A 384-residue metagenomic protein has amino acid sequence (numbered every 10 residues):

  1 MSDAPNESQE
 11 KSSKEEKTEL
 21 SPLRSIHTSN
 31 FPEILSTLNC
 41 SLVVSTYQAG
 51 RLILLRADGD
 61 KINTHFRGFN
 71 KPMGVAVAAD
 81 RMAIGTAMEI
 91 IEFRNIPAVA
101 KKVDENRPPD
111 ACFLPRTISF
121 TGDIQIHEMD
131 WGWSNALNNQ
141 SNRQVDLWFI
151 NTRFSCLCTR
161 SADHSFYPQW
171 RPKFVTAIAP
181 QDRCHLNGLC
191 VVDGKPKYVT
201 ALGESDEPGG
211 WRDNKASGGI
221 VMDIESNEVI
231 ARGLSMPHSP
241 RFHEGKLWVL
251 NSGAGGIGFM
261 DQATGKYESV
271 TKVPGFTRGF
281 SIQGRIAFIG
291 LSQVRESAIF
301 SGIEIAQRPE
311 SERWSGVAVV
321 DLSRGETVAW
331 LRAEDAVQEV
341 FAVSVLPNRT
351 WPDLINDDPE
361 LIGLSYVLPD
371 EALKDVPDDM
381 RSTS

Functional and structural regions predicted by a protein language model:
I26-F31, L234-L322: Loop/turn-rich, solvent-exposed surfaces of beta-rich toroidal or solenoidal domains
I26-L38, F69-R81, S119-A136, Q140-N142 (+5 more regions): Beta-rich, blade/repeat-based domains predominating in secreted/periplasmic proteins but also intracellular
I26-N39, E92-E105, V199-A216, G290-E312 (+2 more regions): Short, conserved, GDST-rich strand-edge loop motifs in beta-rich repeat architectures
V44-Y47, A83-E89, W131, L147-R153 (+8 more regions): Conserved beta-strand positions in repeat-built beta-propeller and related beta-rich domains
A57-G59, I96, S161-H164, D223-S226 (+2 more regions): Short loop/turn segments that connect beta-strands within beta-propeller blades
D60-W133: Blade-loop segments of beta-propeller domains
K101-G122, S165-C184, E228-V229, W330-P347 (+1 more regions): Surface-exposed loop and turn segments in beta-propeller and other repeat-based domains that flank or scaffold
W314-G316, L322-S384: Blade-level signature of beta-propeller repeat domains, shared across WD40, Kelch, NHL, RCC1 and BNR/Asp-box propellers
